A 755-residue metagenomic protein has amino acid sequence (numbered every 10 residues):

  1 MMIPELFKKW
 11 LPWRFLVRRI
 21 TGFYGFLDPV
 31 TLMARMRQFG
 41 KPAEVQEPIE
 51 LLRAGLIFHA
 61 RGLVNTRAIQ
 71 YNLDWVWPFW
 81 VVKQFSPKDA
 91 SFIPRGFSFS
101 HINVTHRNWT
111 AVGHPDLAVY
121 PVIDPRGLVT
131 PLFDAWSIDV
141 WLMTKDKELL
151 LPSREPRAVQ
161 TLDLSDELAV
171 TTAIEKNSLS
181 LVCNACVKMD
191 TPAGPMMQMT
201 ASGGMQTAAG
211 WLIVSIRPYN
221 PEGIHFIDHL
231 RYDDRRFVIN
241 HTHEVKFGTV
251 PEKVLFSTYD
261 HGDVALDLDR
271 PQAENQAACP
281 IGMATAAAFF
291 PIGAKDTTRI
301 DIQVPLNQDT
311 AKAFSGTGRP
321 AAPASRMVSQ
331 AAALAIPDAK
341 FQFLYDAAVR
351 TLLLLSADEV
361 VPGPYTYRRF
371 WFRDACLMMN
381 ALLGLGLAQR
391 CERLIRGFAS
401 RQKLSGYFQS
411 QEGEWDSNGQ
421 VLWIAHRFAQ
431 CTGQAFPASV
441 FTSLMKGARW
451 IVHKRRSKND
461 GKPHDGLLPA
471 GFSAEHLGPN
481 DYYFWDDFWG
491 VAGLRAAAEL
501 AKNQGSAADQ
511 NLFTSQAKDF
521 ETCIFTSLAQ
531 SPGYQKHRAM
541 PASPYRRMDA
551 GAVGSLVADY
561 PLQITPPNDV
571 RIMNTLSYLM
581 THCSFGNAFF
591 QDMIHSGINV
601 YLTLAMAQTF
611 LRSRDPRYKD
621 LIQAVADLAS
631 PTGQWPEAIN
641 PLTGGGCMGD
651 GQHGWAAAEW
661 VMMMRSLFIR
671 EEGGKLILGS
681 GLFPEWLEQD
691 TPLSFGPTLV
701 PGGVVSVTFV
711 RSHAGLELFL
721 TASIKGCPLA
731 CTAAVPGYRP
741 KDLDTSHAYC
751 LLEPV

Functional and structural regions predicted by a protein language model:
M1-L334, E671-V755: Terminal accessory carbohydrate-recognition/targeting modules of carbohydrate-active enzymes
Q272, P280-F314, Q409-D416, R449-T522: The feature captures the catalytic groove of carbohydrate-active enzymes
A313-Y365, R369: An acidic-aromatic substrate-binding cleft motif
D358-E359, A399-Q411, D465-Y482, P636-G649: Acidic/His metal-coordination segments adjacent to aromatic residues that form catalytic metal sites in metalloenzymes
W371-L377, A381-L387, A399-K403, A438-M445 (+6 more regions): Active-site core of glycosidic bond-cleaving carbohydrate-active enzymes
A375, N418, L422-A425, D487 (+2 more regions): TPR repeat positional signature
L404, Q420, I424-C431: Hydrophobic/aromatic-rich effector regions of fungal transcription factors
V452-D465, A529-G533, P566-V570, E672-K675: Proline-centered turn/helix-capping motifs that create local helix->coil transitions or kinks
